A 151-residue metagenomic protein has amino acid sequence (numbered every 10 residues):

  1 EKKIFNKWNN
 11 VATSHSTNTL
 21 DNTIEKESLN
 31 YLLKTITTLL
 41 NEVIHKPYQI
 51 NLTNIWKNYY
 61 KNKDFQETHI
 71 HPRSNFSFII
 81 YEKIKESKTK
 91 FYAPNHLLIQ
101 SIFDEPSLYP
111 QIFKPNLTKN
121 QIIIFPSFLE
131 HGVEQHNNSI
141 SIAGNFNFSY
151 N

Functional and structural regions predicted by a protein language model:
E1-P47, W56, F65: Non-heme Fe(II)/2-oxoglutarate
A12-S14, A93, A143: A sequence-composition feature that detects small, non-aromatic residues
W56-I124, E134: Catalytic core of non-heme Fe(II) oxygenases with the double-stranded beta-helix
S77-I80, N138-N151: A short hydrophobic beta-strand segment most commonly corresponding to one strand of the jelly-roll/cupin
